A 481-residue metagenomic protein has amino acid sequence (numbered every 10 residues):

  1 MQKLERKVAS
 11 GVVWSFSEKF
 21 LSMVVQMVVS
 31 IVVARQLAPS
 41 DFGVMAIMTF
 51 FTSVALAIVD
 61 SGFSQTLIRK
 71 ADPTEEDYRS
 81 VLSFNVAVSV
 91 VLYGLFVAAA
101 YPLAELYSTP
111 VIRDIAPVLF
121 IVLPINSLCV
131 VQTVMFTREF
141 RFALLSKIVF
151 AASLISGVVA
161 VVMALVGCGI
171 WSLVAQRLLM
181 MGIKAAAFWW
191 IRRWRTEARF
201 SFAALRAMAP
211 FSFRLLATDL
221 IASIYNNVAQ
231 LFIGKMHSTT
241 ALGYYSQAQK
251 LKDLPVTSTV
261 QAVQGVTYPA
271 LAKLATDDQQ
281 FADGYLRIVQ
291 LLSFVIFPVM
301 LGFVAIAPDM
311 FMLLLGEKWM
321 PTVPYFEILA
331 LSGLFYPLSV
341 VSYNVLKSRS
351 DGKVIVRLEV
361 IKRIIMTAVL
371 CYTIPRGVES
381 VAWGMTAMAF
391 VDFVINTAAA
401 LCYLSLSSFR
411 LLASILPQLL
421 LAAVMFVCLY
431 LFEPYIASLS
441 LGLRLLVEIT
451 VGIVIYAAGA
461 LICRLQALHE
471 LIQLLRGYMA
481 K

Functional and structural regions predicted by a protein language model:
M1-L4, V8, A143, A186-N227 (+5 more regions): Interhelical loop/hinge segments that connect adjacent transmembrane helices in multipass membrane
M1-M27, Q65-I68, D72-S83, I112 (+4 more regions): N-terminal membrane topogenesis motif
L4-F63, V88-P102, V122, A152-V161 (+2 more regions): Signature of the first transmembrane helix
E5-V8, T66-E75, I125-V149, V166 (+4 more regions): Membrane-interface junctions at transmembrane-helix termini in multi-pass inner-membrane proteins
G11-Q26, Q176, M180, K184 (+7 more regions): Transmembrane helical elements of multi-pass membrane transporters/channels
M23, M27, S83-S108, D114-P117 (+5 more regions): Alpha-helical transmembrane segments of multi-pass membrane transport and lipid-handling proteins
R69-N85, Y244-V360: Specific pore-lining/lateral-gate transmembrane helices of multi-pass inner-membrane transport and insertion machines
A398-L401, L406-S408, L429-K481: Membrane-proximal transmembrane or re-entrant/amphipathic helices at the cytosolic face
